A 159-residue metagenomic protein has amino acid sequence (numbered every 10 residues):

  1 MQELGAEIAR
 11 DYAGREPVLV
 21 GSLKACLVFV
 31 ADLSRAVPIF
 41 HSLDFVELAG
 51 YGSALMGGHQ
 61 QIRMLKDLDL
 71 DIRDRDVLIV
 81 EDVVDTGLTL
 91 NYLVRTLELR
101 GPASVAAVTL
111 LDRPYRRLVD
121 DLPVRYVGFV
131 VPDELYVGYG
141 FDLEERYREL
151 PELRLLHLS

Functional and structural regions predicted by a protein language model:
M1-S159: PRPP-associated nucleotide enzymes
